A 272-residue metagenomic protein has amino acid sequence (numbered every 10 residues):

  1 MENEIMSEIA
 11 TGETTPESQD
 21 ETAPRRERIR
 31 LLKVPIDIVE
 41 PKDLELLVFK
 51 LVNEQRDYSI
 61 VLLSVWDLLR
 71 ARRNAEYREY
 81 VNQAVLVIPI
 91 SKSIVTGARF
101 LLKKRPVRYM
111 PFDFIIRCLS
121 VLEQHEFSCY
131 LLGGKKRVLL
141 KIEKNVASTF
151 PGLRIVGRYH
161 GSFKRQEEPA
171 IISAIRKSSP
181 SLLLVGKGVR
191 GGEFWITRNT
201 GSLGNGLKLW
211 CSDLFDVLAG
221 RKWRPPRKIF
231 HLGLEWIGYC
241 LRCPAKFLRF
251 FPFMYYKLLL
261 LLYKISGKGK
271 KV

Functional and structural regions predicted by a protein language model:
E2-V107: N-terminal nucleotide/polyanion-binding subdomain common to many enzyme families
K42-L47, D67-Y77, S93-L101, F112-F114 (+4 more regions): Active-site and donor-binding regions of nucleotide-sugar-utilizing enzymes
F49, R78, L119, P169-I172: Short hydrophobic/charged patches on amphipathic alpha-helices used for structural packing and interfaces
I60-L62, I88, L182-G186, L209: Structural motif
Y80-N145, T149: Portal/gating segments that form or line small-molecule/metal binding sites
S93-A98, R224-V272: A transmembrane-helix-recognition feature enriched in membrane-embedded lipid enzymes and envelope glyco-/phospholipid
C129-G134, V138, I142-V146, R154-S178 (+3 more regions): Internal alpha/beta domain cores that form substrate/cofactor-binding pockets in large enzymes and binding proteins
